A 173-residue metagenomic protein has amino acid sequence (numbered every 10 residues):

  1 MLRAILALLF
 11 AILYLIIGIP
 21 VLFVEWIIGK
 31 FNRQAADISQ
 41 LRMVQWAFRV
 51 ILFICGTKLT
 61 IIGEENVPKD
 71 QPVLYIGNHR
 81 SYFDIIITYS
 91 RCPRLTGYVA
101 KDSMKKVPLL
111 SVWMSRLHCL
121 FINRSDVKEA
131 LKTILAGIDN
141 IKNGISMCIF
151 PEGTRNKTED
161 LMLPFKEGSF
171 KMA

Functional and structural regions predicted by a protein language model:
M1-T60: A transmembrane-helix-recognition feature enriched in membrane-embedded lipid enzymes and envelope glyco-/phospholipid
I54, K58-A173: Soluble catalytic domains of membrane acyltransferases
